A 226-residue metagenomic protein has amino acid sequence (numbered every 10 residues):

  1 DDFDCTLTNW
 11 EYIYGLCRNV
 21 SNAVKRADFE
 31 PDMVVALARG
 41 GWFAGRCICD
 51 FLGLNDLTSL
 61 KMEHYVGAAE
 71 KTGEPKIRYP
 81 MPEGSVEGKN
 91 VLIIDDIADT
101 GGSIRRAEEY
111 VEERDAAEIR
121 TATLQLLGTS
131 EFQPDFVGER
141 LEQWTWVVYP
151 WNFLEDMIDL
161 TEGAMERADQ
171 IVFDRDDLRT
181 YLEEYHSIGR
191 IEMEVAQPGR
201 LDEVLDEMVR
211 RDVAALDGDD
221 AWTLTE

Functional and structural regions predicted by a protein language model:
D1-E226: PRPP-associated nucleotide enzymes
